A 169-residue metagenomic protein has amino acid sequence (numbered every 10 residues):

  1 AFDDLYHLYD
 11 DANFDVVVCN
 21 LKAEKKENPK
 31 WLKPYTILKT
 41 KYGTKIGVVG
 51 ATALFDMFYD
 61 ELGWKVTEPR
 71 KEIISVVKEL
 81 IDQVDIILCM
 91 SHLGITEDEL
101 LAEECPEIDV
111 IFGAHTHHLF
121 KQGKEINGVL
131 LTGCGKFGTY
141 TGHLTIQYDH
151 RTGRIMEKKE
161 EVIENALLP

Functional and structural regions predicted by a protein language model:
A1-L168: Acidic, metal/ion-coordinating pockets
